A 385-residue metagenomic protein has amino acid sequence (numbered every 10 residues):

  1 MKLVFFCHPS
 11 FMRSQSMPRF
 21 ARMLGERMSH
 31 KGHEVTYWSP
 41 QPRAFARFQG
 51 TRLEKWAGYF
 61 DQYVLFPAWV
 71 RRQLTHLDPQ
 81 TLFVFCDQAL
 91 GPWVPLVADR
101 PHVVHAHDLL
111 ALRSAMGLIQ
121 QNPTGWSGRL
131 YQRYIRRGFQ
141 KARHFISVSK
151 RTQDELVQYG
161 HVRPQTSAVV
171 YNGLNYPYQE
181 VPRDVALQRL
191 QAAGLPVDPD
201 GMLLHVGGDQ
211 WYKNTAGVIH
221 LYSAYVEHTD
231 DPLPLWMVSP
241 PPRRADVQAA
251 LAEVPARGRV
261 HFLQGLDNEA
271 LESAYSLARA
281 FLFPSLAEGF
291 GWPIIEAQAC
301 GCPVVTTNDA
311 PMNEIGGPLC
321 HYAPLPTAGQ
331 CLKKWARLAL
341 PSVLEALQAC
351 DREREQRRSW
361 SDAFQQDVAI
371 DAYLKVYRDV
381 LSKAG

Functional and structural regions predicted by a protein language model:
M1-G385: Carbohydrate transferase catalytic cores enriched for Leloir-type hexosyltransferases
